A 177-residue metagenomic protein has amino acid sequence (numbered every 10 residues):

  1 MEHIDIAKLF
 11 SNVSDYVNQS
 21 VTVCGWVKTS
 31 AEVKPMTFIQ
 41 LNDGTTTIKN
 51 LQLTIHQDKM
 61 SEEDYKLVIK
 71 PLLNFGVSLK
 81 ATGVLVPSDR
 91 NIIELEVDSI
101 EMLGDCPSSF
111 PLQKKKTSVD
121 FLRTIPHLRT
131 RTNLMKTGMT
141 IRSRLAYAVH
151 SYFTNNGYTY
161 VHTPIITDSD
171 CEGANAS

Functional and structural regions predicted by a protein language model:
M1-S177: Class II aminoacyl-tRNA synthetase catalytic cores and aaRS-like
